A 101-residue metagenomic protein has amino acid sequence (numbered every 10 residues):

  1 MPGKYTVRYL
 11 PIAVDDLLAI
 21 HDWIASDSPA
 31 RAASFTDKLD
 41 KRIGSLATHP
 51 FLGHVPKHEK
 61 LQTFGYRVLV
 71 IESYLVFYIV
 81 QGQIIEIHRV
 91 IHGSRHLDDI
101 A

Functional and structural regions predicted by a protein language model:
M1-G65: Basic, Lys/Arg-enriched alpha-helical interface segments
I71-A101: Enriched for short, Lys/Arg-rich terminal
